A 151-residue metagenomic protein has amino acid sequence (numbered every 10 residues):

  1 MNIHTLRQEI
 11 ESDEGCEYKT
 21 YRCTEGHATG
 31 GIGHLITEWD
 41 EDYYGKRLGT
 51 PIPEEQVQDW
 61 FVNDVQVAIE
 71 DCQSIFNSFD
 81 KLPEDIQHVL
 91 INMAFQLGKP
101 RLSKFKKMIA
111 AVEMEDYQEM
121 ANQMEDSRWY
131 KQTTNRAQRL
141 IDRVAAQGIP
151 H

Functional and structural regions predicted by a protein language model:
M1-K19, E25-G26, H34-I36, I52 (+4 more regions): Long, amphipathic alpha-helical surface segments
Y18-Y21, I75-I86, Q123: Surface-exposed patches in mature extracellular/periplasmic domains of secreted proteins
T24-H27, G45-K46: Short Gly/aromatic-enriched secondary-structure transition segments
W39: A glycine-rich, hydrophobic loop/mini-helix early in the fold
Y43-F76, E84-I91, Q96-L102: Alpha-helical segment that forms one wall of the substrate-binding/catalytic cleft in peptidoglycan-active domains
